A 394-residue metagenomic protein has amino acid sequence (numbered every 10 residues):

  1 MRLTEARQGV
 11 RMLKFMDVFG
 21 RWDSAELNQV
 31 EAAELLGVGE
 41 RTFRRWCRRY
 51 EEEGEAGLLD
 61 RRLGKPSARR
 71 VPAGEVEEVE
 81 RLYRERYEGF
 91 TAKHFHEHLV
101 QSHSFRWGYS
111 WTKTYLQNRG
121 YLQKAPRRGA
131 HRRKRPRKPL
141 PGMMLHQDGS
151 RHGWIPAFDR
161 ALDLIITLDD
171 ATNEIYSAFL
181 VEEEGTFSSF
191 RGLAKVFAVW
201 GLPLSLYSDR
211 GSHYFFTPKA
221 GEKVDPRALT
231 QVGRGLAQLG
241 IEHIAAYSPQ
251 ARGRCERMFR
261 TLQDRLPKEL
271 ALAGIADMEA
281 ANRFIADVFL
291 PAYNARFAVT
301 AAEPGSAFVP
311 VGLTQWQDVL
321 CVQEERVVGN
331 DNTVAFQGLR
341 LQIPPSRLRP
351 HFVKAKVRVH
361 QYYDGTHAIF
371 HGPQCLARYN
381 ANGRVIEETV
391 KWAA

Functional and structural regions predicted by a protein language model:
M1-D17, P66-G74: Short, Lys/Arg-enriched anionic-surface-contact patches
G9-L27, V76-R86: Short, amphipathic alpha-helical "recognition" segments used to contact nucleic acids or chromatin
V30-L36, F95: Short alpha-helical "recognition helix" segments of helix-turn-helix
G54-G153, P218, K223, R227 (+1 more regions): Basic, flexible linker segments flanking DNA-binding modules in nucleic acid-interacting mobile-element proteins
E85, F105-R106, Q117-I175, E182-K195 (+3 more regions): Mobile-element integrase/transposase regions, centering on the N-terminal DNA-binding/Zn-coordinating module
F197-D225, A246-P249: Acidic/histidine-rich, metal-coordinating catalytic segments
D225, Q231-E303, A307-V319, R358 (+1 more regions): Charged alpha-helix within mobile-element recombinases
V288-A394: C-terminal, beta-rich DNA-binding module of retroviral/retroelements integrases
